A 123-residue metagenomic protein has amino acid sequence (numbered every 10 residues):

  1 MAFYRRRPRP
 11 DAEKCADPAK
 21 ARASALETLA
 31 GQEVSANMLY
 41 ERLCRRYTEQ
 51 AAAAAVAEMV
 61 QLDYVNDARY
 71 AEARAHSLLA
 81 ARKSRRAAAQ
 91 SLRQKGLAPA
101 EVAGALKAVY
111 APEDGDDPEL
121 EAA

Functional and structural regions predicted by a protein language model:
M1-A123: An alpha-helical, amphipathic repeat domain used for nucleic-acid recognition, typified by the mTERF helical solenoid
